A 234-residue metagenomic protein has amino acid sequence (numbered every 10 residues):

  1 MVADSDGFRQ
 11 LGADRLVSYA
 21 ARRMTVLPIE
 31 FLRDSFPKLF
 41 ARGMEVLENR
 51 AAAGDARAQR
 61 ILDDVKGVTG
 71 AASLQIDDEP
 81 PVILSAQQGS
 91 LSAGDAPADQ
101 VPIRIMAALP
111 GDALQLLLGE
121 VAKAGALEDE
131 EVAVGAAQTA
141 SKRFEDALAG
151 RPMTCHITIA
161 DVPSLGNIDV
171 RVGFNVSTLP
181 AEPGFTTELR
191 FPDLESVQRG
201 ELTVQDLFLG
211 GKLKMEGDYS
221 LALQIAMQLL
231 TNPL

Functional and structural regions predicted by a protein language model:
V2-L234: Feature captures hydrophobic
